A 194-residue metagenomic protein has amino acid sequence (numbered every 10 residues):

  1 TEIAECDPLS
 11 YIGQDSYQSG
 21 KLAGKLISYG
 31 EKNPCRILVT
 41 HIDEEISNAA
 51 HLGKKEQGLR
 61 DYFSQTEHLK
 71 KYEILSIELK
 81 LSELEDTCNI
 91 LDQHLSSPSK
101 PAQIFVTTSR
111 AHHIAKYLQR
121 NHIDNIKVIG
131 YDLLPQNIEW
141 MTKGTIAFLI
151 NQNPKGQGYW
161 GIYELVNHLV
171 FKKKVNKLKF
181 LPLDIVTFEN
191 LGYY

Functional and structural regions predicted by a protein language model:
T1-Q18, P135-T142: Flexible loop/hinge segments that line or gate small-molecule binding clefts
L9-S10, R36-S47: Short beta-strand segments enriched in small/hydrophobic residues
I12-I37, N153-V170: Hydrophobic alpha-helical segments within soluble ligand-binding/sensing domains
L38, L59-E85: Short beta-strand elements in bilobed, periplasmic/extracellular small-molecule ligand-binding domains
L38-I42, F105, V186: Short hydrophobic segments within beta-strands
E45-Q57: Glycine- and acidic-residue-enriched helix-capping/strand-helix junction motifs
S47-N48, F63-T66, N153-Y194: Hinge/cleft segment of the Venus flytrap/periplasmic-binding protein
L75-Q136: Hydrophobic alpha-helical
